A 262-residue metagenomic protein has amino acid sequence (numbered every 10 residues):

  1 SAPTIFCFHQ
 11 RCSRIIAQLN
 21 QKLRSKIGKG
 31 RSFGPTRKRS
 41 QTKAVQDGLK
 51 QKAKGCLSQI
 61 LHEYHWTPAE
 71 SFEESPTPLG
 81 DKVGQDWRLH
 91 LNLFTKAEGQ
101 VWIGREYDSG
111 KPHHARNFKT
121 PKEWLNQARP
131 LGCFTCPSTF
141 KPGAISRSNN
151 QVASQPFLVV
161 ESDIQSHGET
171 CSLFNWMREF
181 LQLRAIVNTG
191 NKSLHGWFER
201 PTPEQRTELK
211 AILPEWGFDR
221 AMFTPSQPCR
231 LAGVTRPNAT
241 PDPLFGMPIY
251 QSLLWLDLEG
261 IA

Functional and structural regions predicted by a protein language model:
S1, S193-P201: Catalytic nucleophile-His microenvironment captured as a short glycine-rich beta-strand/loop that brackets
A2-R11: Cysteine-rich micro-motifs
T4, F157, S193: Beta-strand-rich binding-surface signature of beta-sandwich/beta-barrel folds used to engage anionic ligands
Q10-K26, S32, R37-R39, K52 (+2 more regions): DNA replication initiation modules
G34-F157, C171, Q227, N238 (+1 more regions): DNA replication initiation on ssDNA origins
V160, F180, G196: Catalytic residues for metal-mediated phosphoryl-transfer on nucleic acids/nucleotides
N175-V187: Active-site palm subdomain of RNA-directed nucleic acid polymerases
I186-H195, C229: Short, conserved phosphate-binding/catalytic loop or strand-edge motifs used in phosphoryl-/nucleotidyl-transfer
